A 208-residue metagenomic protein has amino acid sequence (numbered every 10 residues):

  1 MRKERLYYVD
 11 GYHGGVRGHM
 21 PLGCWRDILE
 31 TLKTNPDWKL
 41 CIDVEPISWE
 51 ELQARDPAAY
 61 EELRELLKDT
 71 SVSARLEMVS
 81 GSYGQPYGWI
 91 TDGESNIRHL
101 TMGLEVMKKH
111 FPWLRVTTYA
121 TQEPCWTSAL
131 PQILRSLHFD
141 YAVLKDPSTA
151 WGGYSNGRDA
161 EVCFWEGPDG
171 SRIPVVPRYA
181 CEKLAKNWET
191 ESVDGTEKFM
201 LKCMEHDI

Functional and structural regions predicted by a protein language model:
M1-I208: Catalytic-domain carbohydrate-binding cleft regions of carbohydrate-active enzymes
